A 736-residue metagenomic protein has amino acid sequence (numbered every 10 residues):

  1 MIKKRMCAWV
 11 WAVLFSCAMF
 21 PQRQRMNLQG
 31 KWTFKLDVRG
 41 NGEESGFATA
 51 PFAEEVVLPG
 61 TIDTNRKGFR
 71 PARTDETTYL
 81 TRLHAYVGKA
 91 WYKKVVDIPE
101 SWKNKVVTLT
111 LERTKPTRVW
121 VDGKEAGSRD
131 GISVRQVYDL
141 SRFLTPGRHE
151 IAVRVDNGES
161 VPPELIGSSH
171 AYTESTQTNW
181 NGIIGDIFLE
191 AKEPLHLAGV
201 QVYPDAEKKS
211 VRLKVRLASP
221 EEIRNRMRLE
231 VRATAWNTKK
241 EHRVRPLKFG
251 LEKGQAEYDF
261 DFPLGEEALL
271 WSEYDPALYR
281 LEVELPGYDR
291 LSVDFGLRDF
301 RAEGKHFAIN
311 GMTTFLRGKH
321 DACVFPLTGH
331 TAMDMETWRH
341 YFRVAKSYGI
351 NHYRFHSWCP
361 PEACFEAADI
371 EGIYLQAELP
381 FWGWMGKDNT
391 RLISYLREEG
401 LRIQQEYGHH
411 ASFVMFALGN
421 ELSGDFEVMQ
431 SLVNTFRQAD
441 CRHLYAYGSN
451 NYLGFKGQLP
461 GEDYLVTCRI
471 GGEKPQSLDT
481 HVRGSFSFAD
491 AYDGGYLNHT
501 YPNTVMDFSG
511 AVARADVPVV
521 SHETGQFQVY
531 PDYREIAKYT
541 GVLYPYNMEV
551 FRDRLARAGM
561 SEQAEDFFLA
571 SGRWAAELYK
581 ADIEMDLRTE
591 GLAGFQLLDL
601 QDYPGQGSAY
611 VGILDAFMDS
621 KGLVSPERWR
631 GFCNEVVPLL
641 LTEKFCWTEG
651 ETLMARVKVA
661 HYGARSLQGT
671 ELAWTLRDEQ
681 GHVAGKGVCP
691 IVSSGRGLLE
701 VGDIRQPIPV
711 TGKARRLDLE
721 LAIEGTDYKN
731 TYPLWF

Functional and structural regions predicted by a protein language model:
F20-T74, R154, G158-V161, T234-T238: Accessory carbohydrate-binding/adhesion or oligomerization-edge regions at the termini of glycan-active proteins
L28, K35-R39, K67, R82-L83 (+4 more regions): Accessory beta-strand-rich segments of carbohydrate-active enzymes
Y92-K94, V134-Y138, G254-F260, G702-Q706: Short strand-edge motifs at loop-to-beta-strand transitions and within beta-strands of extracellular beta-rich domains
P99, A198, V215-E222, K538-F736: Carbohydrate-binding surfaces of carbohydrate-active enzymes
R129-I132, F143-T145, K248-A256, I691-E700: Short proline/glycine- and polar residue-rich coil/turn motifs
L144-R148, R216-E303, G712-W735: Extended acidic/polar, glycine-enriched regions that form or flank non-catalytic beta-rich accessory modules
Q201, E282-A345, L734: N-terminal carbohydrate-binding accessory modules
F342, H352-I613: Substrate-binding/catalytic cleft of secreted carbohydrate-active enzymes, primarily glycoside hydrolases
